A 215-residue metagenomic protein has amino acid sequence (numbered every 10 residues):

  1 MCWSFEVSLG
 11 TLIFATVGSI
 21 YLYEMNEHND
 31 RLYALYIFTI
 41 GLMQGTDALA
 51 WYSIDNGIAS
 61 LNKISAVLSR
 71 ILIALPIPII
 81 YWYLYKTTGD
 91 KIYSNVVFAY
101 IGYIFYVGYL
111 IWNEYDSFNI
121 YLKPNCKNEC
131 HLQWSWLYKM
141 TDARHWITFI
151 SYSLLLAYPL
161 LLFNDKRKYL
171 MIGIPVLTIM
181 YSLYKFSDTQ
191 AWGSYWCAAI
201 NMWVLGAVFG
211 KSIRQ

Functional and structural regions predicted by a protein language model:
M1-V17: Hydrophobic transmembrane alpha-helical segments in integral membrane proteins
V17-Y23, I80-W82, C130-G173, I179-L183 (+1 more regions): Alpha-helical transmembrane segments in multipass membrane proteins, preferentially the mid-helix core
E24, L49-G57, L110-F118, S182-Q190: Juxtamembrane "helix-exit" motif on the non-cytosolic side of transmembrane helices
E27-I37, I92-V97, D165-P175, Q215: Membrane-interfacial loop-to-transmembrane alpha-helix junctions, especially the N-terminal start
R31-T39, T46-V97: Hydrophobic/aromatic-rich structural module bridging two neighboring secondary-structure elements via a short loop
T39-T46, G102-L110, P175-D188: Aromatic-anchored segments of alpha-helical transmembrane domains
L75-L155: Membrane-proximal helix-loop-helix units in multi-pass membrane proteins
T178-Q215: Long hydrophobic alpha-helical segments typical of transmembrane helices together with their membrane-interfacial
